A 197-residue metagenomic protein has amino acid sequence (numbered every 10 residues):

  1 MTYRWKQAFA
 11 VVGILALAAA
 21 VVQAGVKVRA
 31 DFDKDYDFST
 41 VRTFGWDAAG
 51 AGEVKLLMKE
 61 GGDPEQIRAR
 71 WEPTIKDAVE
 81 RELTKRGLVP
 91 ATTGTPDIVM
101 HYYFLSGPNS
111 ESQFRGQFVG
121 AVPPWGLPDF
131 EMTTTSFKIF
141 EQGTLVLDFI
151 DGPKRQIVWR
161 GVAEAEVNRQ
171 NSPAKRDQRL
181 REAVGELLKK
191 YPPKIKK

Functional and structural regions predicted by a protein language model:
M1-V12: Bacterial N-terminal signal peptides that target proteins for export
G13-V21: Hydrophobic core
V22-R81, T95-P96, K196-K197: A structural "domain/chain start" motif
A24-S39, T134-K197: C-terminal/domain-edge helix-coil "capping" segments
K27-R29, R86, P96-Q156: Surface-exposed short loop/turn segments
M58-R70, G87-V89, T133-S136, N168-A174: Second-shell loop/turn segments in exported
P73, D77, R81, K85 (+2 more regions): Solvent-exposed, polar/charged alpha-helical surfaces in well-ordered, non-transmembrane soluble domains, broadly
E80-V89, L105-P108, K154, L188-K196: Sec-exported extracytoplasmic/periplasmic mature domains
